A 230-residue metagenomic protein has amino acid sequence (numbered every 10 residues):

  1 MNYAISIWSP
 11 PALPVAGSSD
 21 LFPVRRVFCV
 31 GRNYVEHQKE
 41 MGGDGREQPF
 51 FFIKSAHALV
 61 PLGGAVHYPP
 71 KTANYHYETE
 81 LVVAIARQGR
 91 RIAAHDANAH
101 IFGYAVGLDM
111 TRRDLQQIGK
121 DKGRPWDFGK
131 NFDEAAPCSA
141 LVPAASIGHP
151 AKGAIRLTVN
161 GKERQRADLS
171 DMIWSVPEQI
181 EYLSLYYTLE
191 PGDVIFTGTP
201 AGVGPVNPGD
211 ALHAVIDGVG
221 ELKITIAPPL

Functional and structural regions predicted by a protein language model:
M1-I101: Extended, compositionally biased flexible segments
N2-L21, H37, G43-G45, A105 (+1 more regions): Catalytic-pocket segment enriched in acidic/His residues
